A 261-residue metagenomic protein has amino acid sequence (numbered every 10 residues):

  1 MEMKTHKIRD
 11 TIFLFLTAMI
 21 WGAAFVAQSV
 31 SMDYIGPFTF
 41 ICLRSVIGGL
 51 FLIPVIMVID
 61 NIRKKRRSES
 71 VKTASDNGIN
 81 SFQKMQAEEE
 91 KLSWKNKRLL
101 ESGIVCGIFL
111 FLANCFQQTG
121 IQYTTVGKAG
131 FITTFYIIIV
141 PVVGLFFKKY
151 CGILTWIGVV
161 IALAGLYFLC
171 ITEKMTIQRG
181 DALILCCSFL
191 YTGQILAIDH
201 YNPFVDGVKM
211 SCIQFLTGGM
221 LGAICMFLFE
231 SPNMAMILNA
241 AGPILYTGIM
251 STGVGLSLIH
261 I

Functional and structural regions predicted by a protein language model:
M1-L43, L52, G107-I108, L112 (+4 more regions): Glycine-/small-residue-enriched transmembrane alpha-helix faces in small-molecule transporters and effluxers
A24, D60-R66, S70-A74, I79-T133 (+2 more regions): Specific transmembrane alpha-helical segments of multi-pass solute transporters/efflux pumps, especially DMT/EamA
S31, F40, R44, G120 (+5 more regions): Hydrophobic/aromatic residues within transmembrane alpha-helices of multi-pass small-molecule transporters
I47-F51, I132-L145, L216-L221, G242: Alpha-helical transmembrane segments of compact multi-pass small-molecule transporters, enriched in specific families
F51, V55-I56, D60, Y136-I157: C-terminal transmembrane-helix exit sites in multi-pass transporters
L52, C151-I171, Y191, G222 (+1 more regions): Hydrophobic transmembrane alpha-helices of multi-pass small-molecule transport proteins
K97-E101, T133, F146-G165, I177-L183 (+1 more regions): Loop-to-transmembrane alpha-helix entry segments
T119-T124, C170-R179, S231-M236: Membrane-interface helix caps and helix-loop-helix hairpins in membrane proteins
